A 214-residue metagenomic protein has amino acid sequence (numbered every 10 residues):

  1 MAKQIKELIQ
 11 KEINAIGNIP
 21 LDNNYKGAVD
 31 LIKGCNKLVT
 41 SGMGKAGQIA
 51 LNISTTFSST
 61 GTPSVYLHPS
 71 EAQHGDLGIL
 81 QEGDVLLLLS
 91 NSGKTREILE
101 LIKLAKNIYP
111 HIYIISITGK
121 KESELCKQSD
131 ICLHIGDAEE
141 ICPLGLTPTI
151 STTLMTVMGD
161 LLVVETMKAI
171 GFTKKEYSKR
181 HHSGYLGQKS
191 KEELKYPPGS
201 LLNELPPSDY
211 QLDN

Functional and structural regions predicted by a protein language model:
M1-N36: An N-terminal, well-structured beta->alpha segment
M1-Q4, L8, P20, K45 (+3 more regions): Catalytic cores of large soluble enzymes that bind and process phosphate-bearing ligands
Q4-E12, I53, F57, E193: Short, basic/glycine-rich phosphate-binding loops at helix/coil junctions that contact nucleotide phosphates
D30, K37-I170: Glycine-rich phosphate-binding loops that contact phosphosugars or nucleotide phosphates
I141, M167-L205: Internal, active-site/partner-interface "lid" segment
L202-N214: Long, low-complexity, intrinsically disordered segments
